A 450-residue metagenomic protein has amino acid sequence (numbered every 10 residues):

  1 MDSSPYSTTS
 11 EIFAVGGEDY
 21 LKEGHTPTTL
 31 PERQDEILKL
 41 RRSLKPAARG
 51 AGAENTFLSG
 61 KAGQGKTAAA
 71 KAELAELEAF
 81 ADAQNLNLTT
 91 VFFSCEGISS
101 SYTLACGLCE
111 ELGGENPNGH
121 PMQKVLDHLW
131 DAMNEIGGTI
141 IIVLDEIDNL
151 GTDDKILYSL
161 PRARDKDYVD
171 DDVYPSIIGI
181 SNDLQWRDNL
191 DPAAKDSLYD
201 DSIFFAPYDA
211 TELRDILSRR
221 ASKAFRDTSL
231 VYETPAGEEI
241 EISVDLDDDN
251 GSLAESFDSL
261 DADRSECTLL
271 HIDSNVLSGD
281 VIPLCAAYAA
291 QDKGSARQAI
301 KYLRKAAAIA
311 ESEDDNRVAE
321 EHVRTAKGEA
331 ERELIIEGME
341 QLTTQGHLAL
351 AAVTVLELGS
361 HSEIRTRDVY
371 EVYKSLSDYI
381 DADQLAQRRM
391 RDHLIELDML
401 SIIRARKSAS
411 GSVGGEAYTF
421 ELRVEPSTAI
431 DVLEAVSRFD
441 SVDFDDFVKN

Functional and structural regions predicted by a protein language model:
M1-E54, A79: A short, basic N-terminal segment
D2-S3, T8-F13, G97-G107, G113-D200 (+5 more regions): Mid-core helix/loop region of P-loop NTP-binding domains shared across ATPases and GTPases
A51-L74: Walker A/P-loop nucleotide-binding motif
T56-F57, F80-E96: Conserved catalytic segments around the Walker B and adjacent sensor/switch elements of P-loop NTPase domains
Q291-A307, R317-A319: The conserved phosphate-sensing helix
A310-A330: Conserved C-terminal helix/linker of AAA+ ATPases
K327-A352, L356-E363: Short alpha-helical segments that sit at the start of domains
H361-N450: Terminal-proximal interaction/regulatory segments of ATP-powered molecular machines
